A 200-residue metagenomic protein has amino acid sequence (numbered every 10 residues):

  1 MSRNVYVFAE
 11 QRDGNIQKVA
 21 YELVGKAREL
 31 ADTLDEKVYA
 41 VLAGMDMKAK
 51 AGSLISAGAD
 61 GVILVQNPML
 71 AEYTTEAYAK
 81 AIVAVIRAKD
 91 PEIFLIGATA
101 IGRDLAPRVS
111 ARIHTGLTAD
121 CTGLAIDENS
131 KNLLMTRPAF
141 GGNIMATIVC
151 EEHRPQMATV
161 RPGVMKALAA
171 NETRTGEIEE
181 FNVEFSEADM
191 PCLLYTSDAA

Functional and structural regions predicted by a protein language model:
M1-S197: N-terminal glycine-rich FAD/FM-binding segment characteristic of electron-transfer flavoproteins
